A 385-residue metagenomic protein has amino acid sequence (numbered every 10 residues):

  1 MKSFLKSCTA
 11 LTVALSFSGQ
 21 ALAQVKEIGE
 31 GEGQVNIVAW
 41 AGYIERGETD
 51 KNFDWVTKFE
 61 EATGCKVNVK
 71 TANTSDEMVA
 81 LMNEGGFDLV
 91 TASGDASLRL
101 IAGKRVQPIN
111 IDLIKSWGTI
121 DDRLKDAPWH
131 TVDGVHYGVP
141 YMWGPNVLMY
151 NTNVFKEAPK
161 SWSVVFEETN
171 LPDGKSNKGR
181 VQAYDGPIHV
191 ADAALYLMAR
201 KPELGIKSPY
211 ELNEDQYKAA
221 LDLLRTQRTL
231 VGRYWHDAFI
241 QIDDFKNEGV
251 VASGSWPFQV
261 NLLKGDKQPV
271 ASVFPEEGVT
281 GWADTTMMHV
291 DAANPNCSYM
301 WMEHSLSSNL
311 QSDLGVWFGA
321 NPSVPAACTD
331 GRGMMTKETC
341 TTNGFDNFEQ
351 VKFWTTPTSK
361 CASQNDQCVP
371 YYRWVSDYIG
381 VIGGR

Functional and structural regions predicted by a protein language model:
Q24-L100: Early extracytoplasmic/lumenal segment of secretory-pathway proteins
I44-K51, T91-I240: Extracytoplasmic ligand-binding site segments that recognize negatively charged/polar headgroups
A96-R99, G254-P269: A ligand-binding cleft/hinge motif common to bilobed small-molecule-binding domains
T119, G144, L221-Q227, D266-M287: Periplasmic-binding protein-like
M149-V154, L195-M198, W282-N294, D313: A bilobed periplasmic-binding-protein/Venus flytrap-type ligand-binding module shared by bacterial periplasmic
D243, Q350-R385: Conserved C-terminal helix/tail region of periplasmic/extracytoplasmic solute-binding proteins
H289-T355: Mature extracytoplasmic/periplasmic domains
